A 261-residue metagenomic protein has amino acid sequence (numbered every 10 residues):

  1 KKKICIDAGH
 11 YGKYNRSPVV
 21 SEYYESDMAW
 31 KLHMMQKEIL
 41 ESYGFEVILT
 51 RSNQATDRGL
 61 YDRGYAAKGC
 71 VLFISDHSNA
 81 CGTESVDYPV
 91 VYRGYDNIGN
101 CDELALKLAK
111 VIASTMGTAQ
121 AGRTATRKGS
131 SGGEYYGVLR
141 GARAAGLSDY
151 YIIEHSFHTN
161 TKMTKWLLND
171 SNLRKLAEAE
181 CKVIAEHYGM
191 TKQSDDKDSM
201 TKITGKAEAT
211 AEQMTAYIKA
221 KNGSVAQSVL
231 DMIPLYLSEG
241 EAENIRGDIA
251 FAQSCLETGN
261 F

Functional and structural regions predicted by a protein language model:
K1-R63, D87: Active-site histidine-acidic residue metal-binding/catalytic motifs, centered on HxH/HExxH-like signatures
C5, R16, C70-G82, T126-S194: Active-site-adjacent mobile loop/cap segments within catalytic or ligand-binding domains
I6, I74, L237, I245-N260: Short, functionally critical alpha-helical segments immediately adjacent to catalytic or ligand/cofactor-binding
H10-K13, N53-D57, S78-T83, D96-G99 (+5 more regions): Solvent-exposed loop/turn segments at secondary-structure junctions within structured extracellular/periplasmic domains
K13-Y24, A80-K110, T115: A short, glycine/acidic-enriched catalytic loop
K31-E41, N100-G117, K165-Q193: Long, well-ordered alpha-helical scaffolding segments within enzyme catalytic domains, especially pronounced
E41, A66-K68, T83-S85, R140-L147 (+1 more regions): Extracellular/periplasmic catalytic domains that process cell-envelope and extracellular macromolecules
T201-A250: Export/targeting segments at the very N-terminus of extracytoplasmic proteins
